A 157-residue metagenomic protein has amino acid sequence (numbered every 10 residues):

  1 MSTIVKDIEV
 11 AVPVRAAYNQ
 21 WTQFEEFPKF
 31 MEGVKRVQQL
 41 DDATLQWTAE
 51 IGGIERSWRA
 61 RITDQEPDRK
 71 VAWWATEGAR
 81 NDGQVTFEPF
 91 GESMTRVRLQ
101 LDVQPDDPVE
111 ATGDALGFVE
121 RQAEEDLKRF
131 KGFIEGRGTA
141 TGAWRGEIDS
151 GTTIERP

Functional and structural regions predicted by a protein language model:
M1-T44, R129-G138, D149-P157: Hydrophobic ligand-binding cavity/cleft-lining segments
T3-D7, T44, S57, K70 (+2 more regions): Intrinsic-disorder/low-complexity, polar/charged segments enriched in Ser/Thr/Lys/Arg/Asp/Glu/Gln
D7-A11, Q38, T48-E50, R61 (+2 more regions): Generic structural detector for well-ordered beta-strands
Q39-Q46, Q65-W73: Short, hydrophobic/aromatic-rich segments at coil-to-beta transitions
I51-G53, E66, G91: A generic beta-sheet turn/junction motif
G53-I54, A79: Short glycine/serine/proline-enriched coil/turn segments at secondary-structure junctions
R61-D64, W74-G132, T141-R145, G151-P157: Beta-strand/loop substructures that line and gate deep hydrophobic ligand-binding cavities in soluble
